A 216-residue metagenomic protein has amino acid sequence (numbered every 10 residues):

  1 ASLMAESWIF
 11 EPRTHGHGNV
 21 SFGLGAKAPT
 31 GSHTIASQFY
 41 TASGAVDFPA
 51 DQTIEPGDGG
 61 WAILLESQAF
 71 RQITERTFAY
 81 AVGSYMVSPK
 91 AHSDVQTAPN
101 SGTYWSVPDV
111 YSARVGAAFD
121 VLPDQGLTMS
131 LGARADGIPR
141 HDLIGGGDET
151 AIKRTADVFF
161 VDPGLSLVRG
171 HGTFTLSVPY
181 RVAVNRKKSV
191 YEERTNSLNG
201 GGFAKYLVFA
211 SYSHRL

Functional and structural regions predicted by a protein language model:
A1-A45: Long, hydrophobic, well-ordered secondary-structure blocks that form the structural core and pocket-lining surfaces
L3-A5, F22, L65-S67, V115-A117 (+2 more regions): Membrane-embedded beta-strands of outer-membrane beta-barrel proteins, especially the hydrophobic/small aromatic
S7-I9, A26, S67-R71, F119-V121 (+2 more regions): Residue-level signature of outer-membrane beta-barrel architecture
F10-V20, H33-I35, E75-R76, L122-M129 (+1 more regions): Short loop/turn motifs that connect adjacent beta-strands in outer-membrane beta-barrel proteins
G23-A36, Q72, S84-K90, A133-R140 (+1 more regions): Short glycine-rich beta-strand segments
D47-D58, Q96-Y104: Surface-exposed cleft-lining segments at the edges of enzyme active sites
G57-Q96: Hydrophobic, aromatic-enriched interface-forming segments
A91-L216: Outer membrane beta-barrel transmembrane domains
